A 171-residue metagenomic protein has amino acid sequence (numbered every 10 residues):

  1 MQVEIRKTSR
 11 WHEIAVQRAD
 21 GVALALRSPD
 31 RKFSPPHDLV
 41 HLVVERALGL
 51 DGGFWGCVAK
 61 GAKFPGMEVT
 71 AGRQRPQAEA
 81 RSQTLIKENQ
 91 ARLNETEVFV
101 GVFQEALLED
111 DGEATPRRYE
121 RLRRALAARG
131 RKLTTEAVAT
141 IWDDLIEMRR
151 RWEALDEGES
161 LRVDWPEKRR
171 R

Functional and structural regions predicted by a protein language model:
M1-S9, V16, L26, R31-P36 (+1 more regions): Metalloprotease/metallohydrolase-associated module, dominated by Zn2+-dependent proteases
V44: Short active-site segment of divalent metal-dependent hydrolases/proteases that encodes the spacing between
